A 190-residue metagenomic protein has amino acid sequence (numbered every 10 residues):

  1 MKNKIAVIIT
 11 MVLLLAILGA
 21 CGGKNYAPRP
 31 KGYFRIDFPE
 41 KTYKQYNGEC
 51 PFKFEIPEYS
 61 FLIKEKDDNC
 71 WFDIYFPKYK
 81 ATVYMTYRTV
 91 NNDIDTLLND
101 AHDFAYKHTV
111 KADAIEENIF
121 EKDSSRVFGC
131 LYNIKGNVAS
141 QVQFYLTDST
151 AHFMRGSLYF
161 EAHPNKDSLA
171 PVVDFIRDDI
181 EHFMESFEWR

Functional and structural regions predicted by a protein language model:
M1-I9: Bacterial N-terminal signal peptides that target proteins for export
A16-A20: C-terminal motif of bacterial Sec signal peptides marking the signal peptidase cleavage site
G22-N25: Bacterial signal peptide processing site
R29-C50: Post-signal peptide N-terminal segment of mature Sec-exported envelope proteins
N47-D103: Secretory pathway targeting signatures of secreted, lumenal, and periplasmic proteins
V83-N92, Q143-F144, K166-D174: Second-shell loop/turn segments in exported
H102-S157: Signature of long, low-cysteine stretches enriched in small and polar/charged residues
S157-R190: Surface-exposed amphipathic alpha-helical segments
